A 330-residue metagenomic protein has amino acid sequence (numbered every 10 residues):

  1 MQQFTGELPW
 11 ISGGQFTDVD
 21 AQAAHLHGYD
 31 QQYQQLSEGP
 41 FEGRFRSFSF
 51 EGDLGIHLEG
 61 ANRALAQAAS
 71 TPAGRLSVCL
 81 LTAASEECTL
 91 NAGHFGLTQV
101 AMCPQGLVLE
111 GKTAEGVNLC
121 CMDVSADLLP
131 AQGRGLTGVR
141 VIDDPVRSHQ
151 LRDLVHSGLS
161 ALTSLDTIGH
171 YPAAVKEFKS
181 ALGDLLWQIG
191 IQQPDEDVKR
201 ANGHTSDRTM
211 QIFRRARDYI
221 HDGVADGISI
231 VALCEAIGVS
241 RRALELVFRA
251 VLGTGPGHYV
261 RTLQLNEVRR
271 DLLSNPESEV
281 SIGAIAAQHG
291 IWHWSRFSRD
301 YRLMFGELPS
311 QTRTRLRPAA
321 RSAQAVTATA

Functional and structural regions predicted by a protein language model:
M1-L36, E87-V224, S229-V231, E235-R241 (+4 more regions): Alpha-helical bundle regulatory/interaction domains
E38-F45, S49, L54-T71: Conserved short histidine dyad/triad with adjacent acidic residue
S47, H57, V78, V100-M102 (+1 more regions): Conserved hydrophobic/aromatic beta-strand scaffold that supports enzyme active sites
G60-L65, L81-E86, C103-L107: Short acidic (Asp/Glu) patches
S70-E87: Short, conserved beta-strand element in jelly-roll/cupin
T209-F213, V260-L265: Generic hydrophobic, amphipathic alpha-helix propensity
C234, E245, R249, H258-R261 (+1 more regions): C-terminal structural cap/anchor segments
L244, F248, R296-F297, Y301: Short hydrophobic/aromatic patch on the recognition helix
